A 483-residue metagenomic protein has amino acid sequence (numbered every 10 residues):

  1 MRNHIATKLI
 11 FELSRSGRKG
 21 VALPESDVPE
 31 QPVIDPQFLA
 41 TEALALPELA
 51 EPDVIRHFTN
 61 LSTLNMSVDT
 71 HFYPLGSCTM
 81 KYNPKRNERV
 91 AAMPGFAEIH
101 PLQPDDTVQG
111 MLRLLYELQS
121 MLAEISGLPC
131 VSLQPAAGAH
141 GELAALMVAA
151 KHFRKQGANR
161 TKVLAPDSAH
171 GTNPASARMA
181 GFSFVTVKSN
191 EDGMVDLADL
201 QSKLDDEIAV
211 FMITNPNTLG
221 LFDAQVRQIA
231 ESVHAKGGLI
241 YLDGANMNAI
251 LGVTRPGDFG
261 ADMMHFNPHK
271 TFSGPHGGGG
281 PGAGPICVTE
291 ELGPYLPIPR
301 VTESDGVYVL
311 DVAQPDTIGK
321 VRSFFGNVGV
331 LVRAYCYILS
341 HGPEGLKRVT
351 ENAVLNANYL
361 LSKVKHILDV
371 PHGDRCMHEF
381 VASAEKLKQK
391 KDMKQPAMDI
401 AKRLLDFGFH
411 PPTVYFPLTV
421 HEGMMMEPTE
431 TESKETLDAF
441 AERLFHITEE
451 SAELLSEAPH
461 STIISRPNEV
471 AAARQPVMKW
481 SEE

Functional and structural regions predicted by a protein language model:
M1-C130, T254, S304-A313, T317-F325 (+2 more regions): Non-catalytic terminal extensions of PLP-dependent enzymes
L75, A137, L242: Single, functionally critical "micro-switch" positions that shape active/binding sites and transmembrane helices
Q109-R113, H140-D305, Q395, E422: Conserved PLP-enzyme active-site core in the AAT-like
P129-P135, K162-A165: A short, small-residue-rich loop immediately preceding and capping a beta-strand
S132, V185-V187, P412: General small-molecule cofactor/ligand-binding pocket signal
A136, N190, T214-P216, S383-L387 (+1 more regions): Short strand-loop junctions, especially beta-strand C-caps/beta-turns that link beta-sheets to coils or alpha-helices
K151, K155, M179, D206 (+16 more regions): Short, well-ordered loop/turn and helix-capping segments at boundaries between secondary-structure elements and domains
